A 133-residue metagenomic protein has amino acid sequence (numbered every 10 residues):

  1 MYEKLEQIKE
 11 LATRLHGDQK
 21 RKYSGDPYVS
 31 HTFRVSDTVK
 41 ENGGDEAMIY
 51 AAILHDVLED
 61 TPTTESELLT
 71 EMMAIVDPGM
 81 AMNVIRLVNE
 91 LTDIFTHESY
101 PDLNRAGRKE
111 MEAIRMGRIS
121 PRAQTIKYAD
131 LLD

Functional and structural regions predicted by a protein language model:
M1-D133: Active-site helical microenvironments for divalent-metal-assisted chemistry
